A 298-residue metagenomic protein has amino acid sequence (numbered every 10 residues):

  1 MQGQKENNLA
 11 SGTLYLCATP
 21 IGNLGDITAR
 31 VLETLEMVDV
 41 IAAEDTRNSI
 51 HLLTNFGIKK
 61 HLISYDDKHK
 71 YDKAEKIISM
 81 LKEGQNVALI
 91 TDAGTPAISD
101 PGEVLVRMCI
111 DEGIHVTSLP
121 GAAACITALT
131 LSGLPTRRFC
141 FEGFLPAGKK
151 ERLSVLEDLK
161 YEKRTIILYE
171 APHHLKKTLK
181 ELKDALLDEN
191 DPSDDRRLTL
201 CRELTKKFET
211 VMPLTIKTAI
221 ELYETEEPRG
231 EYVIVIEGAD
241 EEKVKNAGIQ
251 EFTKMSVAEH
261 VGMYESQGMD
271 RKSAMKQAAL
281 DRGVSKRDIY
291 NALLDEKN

Functional and structural regions predicted by a protein language model:
M1-Y65: Glycine-rich, flexible N-terminal cofactor/catalytic loop recognition
S11, T165, P172-N298: A contiguous loop/helix-start segment that scaffolds small-molecule binding in enzyme catalytic cores
T13-L14, E83-A88, R164-T165: Loop/turn-to-beta-strand initiation segments
L35-I41, G113-T117, T165-I166: Short active-site oxyanion
A43, S118-G121, L168, L200: General beta-strand structural signal in soluble alpha/beta enzymes
Y65-Y71, L145-G148: Conserved helicase motor
A74-A123: Glycine/small-residue-rich loop that forms an oxyanion/phosphate-binding "nest" at active or ligand-binding sites
V104-E162: Class I SAM-dependent methyltransferase SAM-binding "motif I" and its flanking Rossmann-like core
